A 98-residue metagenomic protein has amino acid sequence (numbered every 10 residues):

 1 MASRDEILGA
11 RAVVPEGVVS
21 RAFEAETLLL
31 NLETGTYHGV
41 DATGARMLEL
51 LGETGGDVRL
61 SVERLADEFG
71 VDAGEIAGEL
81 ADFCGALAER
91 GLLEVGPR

Functional and structural regions predicted by a protein language model:
M1-A45, E49, G96-R98: Acidic, low-complexity/disordered tracts enriched in E/D and polar residues
T36-R98: Long, charge-rich, low-complexity alpha-helical segments
